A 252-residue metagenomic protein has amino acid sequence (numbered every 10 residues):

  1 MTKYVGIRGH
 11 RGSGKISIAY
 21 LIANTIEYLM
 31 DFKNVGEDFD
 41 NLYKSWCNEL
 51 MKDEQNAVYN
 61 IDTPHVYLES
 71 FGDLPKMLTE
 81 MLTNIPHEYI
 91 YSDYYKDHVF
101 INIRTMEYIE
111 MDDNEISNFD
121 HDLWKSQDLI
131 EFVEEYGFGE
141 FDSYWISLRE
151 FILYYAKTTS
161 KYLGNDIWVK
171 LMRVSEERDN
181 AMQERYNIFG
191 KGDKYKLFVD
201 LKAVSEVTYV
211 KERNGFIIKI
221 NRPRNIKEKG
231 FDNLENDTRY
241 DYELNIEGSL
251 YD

Functional and structural regions predicted by a protein language model:
Y4-G6, L197: Short hydrophobic/aromatic beta-strand immediately N-terminal to the Walker A/P-loop
G6-R11, Y20, G36, L42-Y43 (+2 more regions): Small-molecule kinase domains that catalyze NTP-dependent phosphoryl transfer to phosphate-bearing small molecules
K15: Conserved lysine of the Walker
I22, I26, M30, T83: Active-site catalytic pocket residues across diverse enzymes, especially alpha/beta-hydrolases
I22, T79, M172, V207-V210: Hydrophobic packing residues within well-ordered alpha-helices of enzyme cores
G36-K194: ATP-dependent small-molecule kinase phosphotransfer cores that center on conserved nucleotide phosphate-binding segments
V66, K196, N214-I218: Hydrophobic anchor at the start of a short beta-strand that flanks the dinucleotide cofactor-binding loop
L197-A203: Switch II (G3) loop of P-loop NTPases
